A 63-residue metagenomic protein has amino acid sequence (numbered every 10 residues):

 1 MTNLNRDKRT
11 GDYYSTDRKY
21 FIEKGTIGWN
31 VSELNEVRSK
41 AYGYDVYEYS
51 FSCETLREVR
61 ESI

Functional and structural regions predicted by a protein language model:
M1-G43: Short N-terminal "domain-start" leader segments that mark the transition from disordered tails or signal peptides into
R38-I63: A short, charged, amphipathic alpha-helix used as a generic interaction element across diverse proteins
